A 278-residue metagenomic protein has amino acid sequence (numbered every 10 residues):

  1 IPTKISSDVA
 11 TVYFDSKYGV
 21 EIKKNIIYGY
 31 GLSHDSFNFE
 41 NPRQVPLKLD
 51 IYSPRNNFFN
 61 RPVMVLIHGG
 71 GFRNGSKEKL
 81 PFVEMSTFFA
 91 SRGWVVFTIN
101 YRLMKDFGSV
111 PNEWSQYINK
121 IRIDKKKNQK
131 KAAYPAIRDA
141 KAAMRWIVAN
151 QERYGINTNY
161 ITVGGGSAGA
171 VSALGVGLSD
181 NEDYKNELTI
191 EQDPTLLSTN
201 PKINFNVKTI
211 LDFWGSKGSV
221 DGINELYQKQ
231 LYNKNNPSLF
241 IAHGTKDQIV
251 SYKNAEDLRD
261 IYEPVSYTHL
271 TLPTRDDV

Functional and structural regions predicted by a protein language model:
K4-F58: N-terminal cap/lid segment of alpha/beta-hydrolase-fold proteins
N60-G69: Short beta-strand element of the alpha/beta-hydrolase
E78-F97: Short amphipathic alpha-helix adjacent to the substrate-entry channel of hydrolases
W114-Q151: Alpha/beta-hydrolase active-site loop
A142-E225: Primarily recognizes the serine-hydrolase "nucleophile elbow" in alpha/beta-hydrolase and SGNH/GDSL folds
I241-H243, D247: Short beta-strand/loop motif that positions the catalytic acidic residue of the alpha/beta-hydrolase fold
I249-N254: Conserved alpha/beta-hydrolase "acid-adjacent" motif
T268-T274: Conserved small/polar residues in nucleotide/adenosyl-binding loops
